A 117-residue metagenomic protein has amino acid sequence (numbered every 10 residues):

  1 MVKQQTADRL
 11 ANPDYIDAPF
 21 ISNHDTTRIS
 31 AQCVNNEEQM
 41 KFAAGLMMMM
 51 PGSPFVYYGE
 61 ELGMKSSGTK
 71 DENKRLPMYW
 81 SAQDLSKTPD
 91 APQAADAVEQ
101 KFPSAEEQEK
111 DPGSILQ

Functional and structural regions predicted by a protein language model:
V2-H24: Aromatic-lined glycan-binding groove of carbohydrate-active enzymes
V2-K3, D14, R28, V34-Q117: Loop/helix patches that line or flank the sugar-binding groove of alpha-linked glycan CAZymes
